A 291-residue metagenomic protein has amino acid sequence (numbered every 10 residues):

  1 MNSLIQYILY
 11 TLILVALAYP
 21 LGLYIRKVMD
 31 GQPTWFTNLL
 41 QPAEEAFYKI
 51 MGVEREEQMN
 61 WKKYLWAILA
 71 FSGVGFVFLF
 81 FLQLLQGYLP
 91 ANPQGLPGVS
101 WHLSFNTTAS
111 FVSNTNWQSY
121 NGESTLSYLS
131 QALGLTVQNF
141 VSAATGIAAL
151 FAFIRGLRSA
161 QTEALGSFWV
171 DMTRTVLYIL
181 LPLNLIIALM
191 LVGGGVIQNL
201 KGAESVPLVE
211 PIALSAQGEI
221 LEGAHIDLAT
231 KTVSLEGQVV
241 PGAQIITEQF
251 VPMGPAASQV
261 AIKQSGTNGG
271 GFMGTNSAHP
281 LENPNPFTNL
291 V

Functional and structural regions predicted by a protein language model:
M1-N106, L150-F151, R158-G166, V170-P211: N-terminal alpha-helical transmembrane segments of multi-pass membrane transport and channel/translocase proteins
Q6, G146, L150, I154 (+2 more regions): Hydrophobic N-terminal alpha-helices or hydrophobic patches in metabolic proteins across all domains of life
Q6-L14, Q131-A144, P252: Alpha-helical transmembrane segments
L69, L96, Y120, S124 (+3 more regions): Short coil/turn segments at secondary-structure boundaries
G75, A109, T115-S119, G134-R158 (+3 more regions): Helix-loop-helix module between adjacent transmembrane segments
P90-L135, Q198-V291: P-loop potassium selectivity filter motif centered on the GYG triad
S130-Q138, V170-L177: Alpha-helical membrane-interface segments at transmembrane helix boundaries
N139-S142, Y178, N289: Membrane-embedded alpha-helical bundles that form the substrate/pore pathway in multi-pass transport systems
